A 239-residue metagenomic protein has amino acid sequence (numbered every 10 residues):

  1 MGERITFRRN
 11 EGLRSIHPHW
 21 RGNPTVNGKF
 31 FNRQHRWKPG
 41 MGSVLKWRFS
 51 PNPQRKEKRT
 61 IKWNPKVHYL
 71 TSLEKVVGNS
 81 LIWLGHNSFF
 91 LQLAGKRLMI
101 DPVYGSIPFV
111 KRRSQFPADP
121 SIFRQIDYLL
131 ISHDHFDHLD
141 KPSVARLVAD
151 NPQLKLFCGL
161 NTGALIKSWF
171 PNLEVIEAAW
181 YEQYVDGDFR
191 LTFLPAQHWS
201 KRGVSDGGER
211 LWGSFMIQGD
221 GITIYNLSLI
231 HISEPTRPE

Functional and structural regions predicted by a protein language model:
M1-P108, A118-I122, I217-L227: Metallo-beta-lactamase
K56-V77, G159-I222: Metallo-beta-lactamase
I82, Y128-L130, F157, I176 (+2 more regions): Hydrophobic/aromatic beta-strand patches that form the interior of the parallel beta-sheet core in alpha/beta enzyme
P102-F116, W199-S205: Acidic/histidine-rich helix-loop elements that form or flank divalent-metal/phosphate-binding sites at the catalytic
P102-G105, D134, N161, A196-H198 (+1 more regions): Active-site metal-binding loops of divalent metal-dependent hydrolases
F109-V110, D140-P142, I166-S168, G203: Short glycine-/acidic-enriched loop or helix-start segments at secondary-structure transitions that form or flank
V110-C158, R237: Active-site metal-binding motif and surrounding structural segment of the metallo-beta-lactamase
I230-E239: Single conserved hydrophobic/aromatic residue that forms the stacking wall/gate of nucleotide- or nucleobase-binding
